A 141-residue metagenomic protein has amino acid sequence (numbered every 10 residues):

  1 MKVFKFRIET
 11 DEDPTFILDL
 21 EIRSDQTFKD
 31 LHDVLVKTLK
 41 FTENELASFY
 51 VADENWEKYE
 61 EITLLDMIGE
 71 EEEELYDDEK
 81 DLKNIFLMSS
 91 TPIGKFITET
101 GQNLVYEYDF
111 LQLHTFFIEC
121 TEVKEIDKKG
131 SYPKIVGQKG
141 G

Functional and structural regions predicted by a protein language model:
M1-G141: Short linear regulatory motifs enriched in tryptophan with gly/pro/ser
